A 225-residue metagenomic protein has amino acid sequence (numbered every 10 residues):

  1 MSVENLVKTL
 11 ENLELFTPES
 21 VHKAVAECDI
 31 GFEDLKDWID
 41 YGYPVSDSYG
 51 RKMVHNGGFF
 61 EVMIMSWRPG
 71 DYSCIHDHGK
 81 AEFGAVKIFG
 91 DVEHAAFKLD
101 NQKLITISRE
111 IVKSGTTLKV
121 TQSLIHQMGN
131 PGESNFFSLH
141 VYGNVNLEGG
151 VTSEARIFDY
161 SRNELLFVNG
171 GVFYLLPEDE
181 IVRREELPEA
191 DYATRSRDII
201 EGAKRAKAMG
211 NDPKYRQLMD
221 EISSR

Functional and structural regions predicted by a protein language model:
M1-D34: N-terminal leader/capping segments at the start of a protein or of a new domain
I39-P69: A short glycine-rich, His/Asp/Glu-containing loop-to-beta-strand
M63-H78, V112, T121-S123: Conserved short histidine dyad/triad with adjacent acidic residue
P69, K80-E93, K98-L99: Glycine- and acidic-residue-biased ligand/ion/polar-headgroup-sensing regions
C74-H76, H94-A95, V120, I125-G132: Short beta-strand His + acidic residue motifs that chelate non-heme Fe in jelly-roll/DSBH and cupin folds
G84, L99-H126: Short acidic-glycine-tyrosine-enriched beta hairpin
G84-V86, E133-G149: A short hydrophobic beta-strand segment most commonly corresponding to one strand of the jelly-roll/cupin
V145-R225: Conserved double-stranded beta-helix
